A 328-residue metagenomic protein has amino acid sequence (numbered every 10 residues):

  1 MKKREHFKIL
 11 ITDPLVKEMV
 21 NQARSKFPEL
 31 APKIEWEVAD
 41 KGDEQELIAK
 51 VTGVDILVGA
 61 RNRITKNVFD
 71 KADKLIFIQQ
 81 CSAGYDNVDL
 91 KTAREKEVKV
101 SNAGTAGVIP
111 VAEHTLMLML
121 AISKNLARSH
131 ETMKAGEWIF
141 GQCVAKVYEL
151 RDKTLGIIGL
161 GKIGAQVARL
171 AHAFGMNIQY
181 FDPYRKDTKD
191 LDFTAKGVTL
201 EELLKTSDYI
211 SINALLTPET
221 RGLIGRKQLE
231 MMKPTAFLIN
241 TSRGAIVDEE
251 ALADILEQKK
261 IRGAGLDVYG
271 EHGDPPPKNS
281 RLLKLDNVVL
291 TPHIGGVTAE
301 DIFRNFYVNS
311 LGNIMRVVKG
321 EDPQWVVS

Functional and structural regions predicted by a protein language model:
M1-I56: N-terminal glycine-/charge-rich "phosphate-binding" loop or analogous flexible N-terminal tail
V58, Q79, S211: N-terminal Rossmann-like NAD(P) cofactor-binding module of classical short-chain dehydrogenase/reductase
K66-F69, P183-S280: Rossmann-like adenosine-cofactor binding region
K96-V98, G104-T154, R169, A173: Phosphate-binding beta-alpha-beta segment of Rossmann-like dinucleotide-binding domains, i.e., the NAD(P)
V100, Q179, T235, T241-S328: Rossmann-like dinucleotide-binding domain for NAD(H)/NADP(H)
L160-G161: Glycine-rich Rossmann-fold phosphate-binding loop(s) that bind the pyrophosphate of adenine dinucleotide cofactors
G164-A165: N-terminal Rossmann-fold NAD(P) dinucleotide-binding loop
